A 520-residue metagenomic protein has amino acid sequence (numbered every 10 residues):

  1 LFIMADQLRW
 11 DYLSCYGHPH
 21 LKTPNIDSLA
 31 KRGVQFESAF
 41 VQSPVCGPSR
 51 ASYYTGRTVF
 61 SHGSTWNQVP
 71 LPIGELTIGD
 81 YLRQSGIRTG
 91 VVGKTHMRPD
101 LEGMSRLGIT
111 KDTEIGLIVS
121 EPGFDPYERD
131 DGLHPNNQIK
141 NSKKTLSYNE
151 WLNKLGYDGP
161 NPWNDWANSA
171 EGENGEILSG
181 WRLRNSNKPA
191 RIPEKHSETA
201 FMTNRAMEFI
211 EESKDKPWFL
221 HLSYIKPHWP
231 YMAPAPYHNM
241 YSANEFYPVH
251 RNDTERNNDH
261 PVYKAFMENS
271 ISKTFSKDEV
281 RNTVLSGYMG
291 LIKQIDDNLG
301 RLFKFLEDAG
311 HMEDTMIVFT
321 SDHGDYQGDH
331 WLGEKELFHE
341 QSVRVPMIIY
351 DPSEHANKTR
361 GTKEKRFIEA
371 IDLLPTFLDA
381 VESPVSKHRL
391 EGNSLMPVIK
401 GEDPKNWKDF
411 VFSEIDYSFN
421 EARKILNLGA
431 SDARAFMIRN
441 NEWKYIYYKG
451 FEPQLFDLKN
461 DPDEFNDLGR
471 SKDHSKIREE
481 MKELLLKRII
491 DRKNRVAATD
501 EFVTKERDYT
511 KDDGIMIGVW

Functional and structural regions predicted by a protein language model:
L1-Y448, P453, P462-E483, K511-W520: Formylglycine-dependent sulfatase
F246, L337-V343, D491-V496, V503-R507: Short alpha-helical linear motifs
K459: Residues forming the ATP-binding cleft of Hanks-type serine/threonine protein kinase domains
K472-E501: A contiguous, mid-protein "functional segment" used to position or interact with cofactors/ions or partner subunits
V496-W520: An exposure/low-complexity boundary signal
